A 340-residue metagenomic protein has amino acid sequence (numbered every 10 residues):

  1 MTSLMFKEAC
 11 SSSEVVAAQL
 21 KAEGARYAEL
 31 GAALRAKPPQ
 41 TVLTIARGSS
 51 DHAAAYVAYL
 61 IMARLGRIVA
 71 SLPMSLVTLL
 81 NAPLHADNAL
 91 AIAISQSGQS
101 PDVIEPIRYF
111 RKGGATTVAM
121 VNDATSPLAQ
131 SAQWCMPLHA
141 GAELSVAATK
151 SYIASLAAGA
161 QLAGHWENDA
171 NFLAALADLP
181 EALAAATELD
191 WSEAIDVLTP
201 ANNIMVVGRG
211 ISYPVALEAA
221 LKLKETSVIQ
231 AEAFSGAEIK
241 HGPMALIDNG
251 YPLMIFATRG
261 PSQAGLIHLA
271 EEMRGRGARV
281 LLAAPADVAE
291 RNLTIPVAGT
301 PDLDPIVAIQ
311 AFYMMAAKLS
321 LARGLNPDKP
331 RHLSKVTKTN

Functional and structural regions predicted by a protein language model:
T2-S3, K7-P39, W134-P252, R323-N340: Active-site phosphate/pyrophosphate-binding segments
K7-C10, S126, I309: Alpha-helix N-cap/helix-start motif at coil-to-helix transitions, marked by capping-box chemistry
R35-E181, R209, F256-D302, M315: Glycine-rich phosphate-binding loops that contact phosphosugars or nucleotide phosphates
Y251-R259, A308-I309: Hydrophobic membrane-spanning alpha-helices of multi-pass integral membrane proteins
G299-N340: Generic C-terminus detector
